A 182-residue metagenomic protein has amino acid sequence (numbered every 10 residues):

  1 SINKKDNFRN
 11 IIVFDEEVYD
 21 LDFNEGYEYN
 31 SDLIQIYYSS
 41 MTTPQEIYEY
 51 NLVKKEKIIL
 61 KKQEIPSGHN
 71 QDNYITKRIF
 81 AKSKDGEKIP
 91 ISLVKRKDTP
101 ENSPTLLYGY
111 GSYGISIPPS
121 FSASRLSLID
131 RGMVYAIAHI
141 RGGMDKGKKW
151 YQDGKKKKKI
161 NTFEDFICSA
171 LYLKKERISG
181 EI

Functional and structural regions predicted by a protein language model:
S1, N30-S39: Short beta-strand elements that form the blades of beta-propeller/WD-repeat-like and other beta-sheet-rich scaffold
S1, T42-E49: Structural motif
I2, Y37, Y50, K82-K84: A generic structural motif
I2-E25, V53-N73: Multi-bladed beta-propeller domains
G26-D32, S83: Blade-terminus and WD-like Trp-Asp/Gly-His loop motifs, strongest in beta-propeller folds
Y27-E28, S39-M41, Y50-N51, K61: A structural signal for the main folded, soluble domain(s) of proteins
L52-E56, K61-I182: Cap/lid segment of the alpha/beta-hydrolase catalytic domain
